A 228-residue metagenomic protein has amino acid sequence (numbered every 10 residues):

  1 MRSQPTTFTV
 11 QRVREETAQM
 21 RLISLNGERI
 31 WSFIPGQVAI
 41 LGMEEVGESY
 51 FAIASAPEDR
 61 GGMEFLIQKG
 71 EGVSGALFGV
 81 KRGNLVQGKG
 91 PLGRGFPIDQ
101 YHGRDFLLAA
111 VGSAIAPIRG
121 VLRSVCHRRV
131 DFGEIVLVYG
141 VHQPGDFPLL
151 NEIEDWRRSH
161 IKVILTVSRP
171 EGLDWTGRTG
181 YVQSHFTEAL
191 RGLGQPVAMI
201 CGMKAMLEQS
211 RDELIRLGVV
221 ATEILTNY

Functional and structural regions predicted by a protein language model:
M1-N84, H142: Ferredoxin-reductase
R2, R60, G72, V141-Y228: Reductase modules of NAD(P)H-dependent flavoproteins
P91-G103: A short, basic/flexible loop-to-alpha-helix module at the beginning of a structural domain
G103-D105, R119-R123: Acidic/glycine-rich phosphate/pyrophosphate-binding loops and surrounding catalytic core that coordinate Mg2+
L107-A109, M199: Conserved beta-strand elements of the Class I
H127-G133: Conserved S-adenosyl-L-methionine
